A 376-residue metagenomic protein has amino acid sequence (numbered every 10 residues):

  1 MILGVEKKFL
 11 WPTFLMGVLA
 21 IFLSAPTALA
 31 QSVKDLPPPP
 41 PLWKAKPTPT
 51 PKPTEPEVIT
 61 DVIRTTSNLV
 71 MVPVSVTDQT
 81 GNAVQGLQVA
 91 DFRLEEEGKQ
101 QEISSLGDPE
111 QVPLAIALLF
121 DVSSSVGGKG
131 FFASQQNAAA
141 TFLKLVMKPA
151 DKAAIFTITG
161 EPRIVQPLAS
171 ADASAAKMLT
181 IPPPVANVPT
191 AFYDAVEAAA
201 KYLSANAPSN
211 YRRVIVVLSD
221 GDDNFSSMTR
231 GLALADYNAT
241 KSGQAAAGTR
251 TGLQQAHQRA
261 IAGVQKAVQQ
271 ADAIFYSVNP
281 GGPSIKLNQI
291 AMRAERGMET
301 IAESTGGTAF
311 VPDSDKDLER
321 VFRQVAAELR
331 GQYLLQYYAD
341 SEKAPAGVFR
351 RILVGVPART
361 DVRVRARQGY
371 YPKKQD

Functional and structural regions predicted by a protein language model:
M1, G17-V18, G306-F310: Charged, low-complexity surface segments at secondary-structure and domain boundaries
M1-W11: N-terminal secretory signal peptides that target proteins for export/translocation
E6, L19-F22, K34: N-terminal non-cleavable signal-anchor helices
T13-A25: Bacterial N-terminal signal peptides
L29-D376: Scaffold/interface architecture of coatomer-like assemblies
